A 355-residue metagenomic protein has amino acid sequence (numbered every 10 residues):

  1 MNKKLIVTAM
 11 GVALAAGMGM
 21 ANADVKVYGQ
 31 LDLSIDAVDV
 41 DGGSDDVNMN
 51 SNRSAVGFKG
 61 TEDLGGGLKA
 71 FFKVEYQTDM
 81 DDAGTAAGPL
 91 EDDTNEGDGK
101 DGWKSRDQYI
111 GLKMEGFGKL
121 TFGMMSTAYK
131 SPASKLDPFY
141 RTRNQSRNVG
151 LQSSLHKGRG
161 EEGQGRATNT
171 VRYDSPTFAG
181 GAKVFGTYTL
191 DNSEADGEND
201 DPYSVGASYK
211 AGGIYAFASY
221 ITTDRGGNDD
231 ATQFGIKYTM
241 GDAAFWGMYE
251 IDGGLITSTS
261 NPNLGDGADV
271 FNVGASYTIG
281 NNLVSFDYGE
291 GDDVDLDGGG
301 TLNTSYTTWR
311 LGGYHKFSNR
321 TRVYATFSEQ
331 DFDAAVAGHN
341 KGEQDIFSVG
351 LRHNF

Functional and structural regions predicted by a protein language model:
M1-F355: Outer-membrane beta-barrel proteins
